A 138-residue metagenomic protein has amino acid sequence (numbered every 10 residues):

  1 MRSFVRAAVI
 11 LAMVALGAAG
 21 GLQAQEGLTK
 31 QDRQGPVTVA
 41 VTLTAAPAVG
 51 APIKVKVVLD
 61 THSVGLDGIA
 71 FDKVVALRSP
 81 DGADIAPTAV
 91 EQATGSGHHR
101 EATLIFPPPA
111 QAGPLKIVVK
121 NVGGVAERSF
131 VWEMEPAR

Functional and structural regions predicted by a protein language model:
M1-V9: Bacterial N-terminal signal peptides that target proteins for export
A8-A18: Bacterial N-terminal signal peptides
L16-E26: Bacterial Sec-dependent signal peptides at the C-terminal "C-region" and cleavage site
A24-K73: N-terminal secretory signal peptides
D72-A83: Extended low-complexity, serine/threonine- and proline-enriched intrinsically disordered segments
D81-A126, F130-V131: Short, solvent-exposed, Trp/other aromatic-anchored flexible loops in extracytoplasmic proteins
V131-R138: Short beta-strand elements
